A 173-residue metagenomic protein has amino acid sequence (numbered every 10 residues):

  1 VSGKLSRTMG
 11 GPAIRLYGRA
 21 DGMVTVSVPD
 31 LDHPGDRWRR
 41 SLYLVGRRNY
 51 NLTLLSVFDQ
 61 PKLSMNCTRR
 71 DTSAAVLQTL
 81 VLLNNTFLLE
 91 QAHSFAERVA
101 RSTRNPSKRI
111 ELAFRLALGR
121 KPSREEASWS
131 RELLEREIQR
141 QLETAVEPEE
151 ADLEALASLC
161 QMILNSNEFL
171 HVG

Functional and structural regions predicted by a protein language model:
V1-A117, K121, S158, I163-G173: An acidic, gly/pro-interrupted, aromatic-rich
R7-P12, E125, E143-E149: Surface-exposed patches in mature extracellular/periplasmic domains of secreted proteins
S102-T103, E137, Q141: Short coil/turn helix-boundary motifs
T103, S107, S123-A127, E149 (+1 more regions): Alpha-helix N-cap/helix-initiation sites
L112, W129-E132, E154, S158: Amphipathic alpha-helical interaction segments
A117, W129-Q139: Amphipathic alpha-helical segments that form the core helices of the histone-fold
P122-E132, G173: Short hydrophobic alpha-helical segments that form membrane-spanning helices or hydrophobic packing faces of helical
R140-N165: Charge-dense polyanion-binding interfaces
